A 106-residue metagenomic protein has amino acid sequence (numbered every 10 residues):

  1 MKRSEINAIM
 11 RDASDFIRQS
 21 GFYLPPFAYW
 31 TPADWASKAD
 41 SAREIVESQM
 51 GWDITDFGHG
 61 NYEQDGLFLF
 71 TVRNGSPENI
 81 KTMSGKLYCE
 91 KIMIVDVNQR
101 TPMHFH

Functional and structural regions predicted by a protein language model:
M1-Y88: A short, N-terminal "cap"/entry segment at the start of jelly-roll beta-barrel domains of the cupin/DSBH fold
V72-E78, I92-H106: Conserved short histidine dyad/triad with adjacent acidic residue
